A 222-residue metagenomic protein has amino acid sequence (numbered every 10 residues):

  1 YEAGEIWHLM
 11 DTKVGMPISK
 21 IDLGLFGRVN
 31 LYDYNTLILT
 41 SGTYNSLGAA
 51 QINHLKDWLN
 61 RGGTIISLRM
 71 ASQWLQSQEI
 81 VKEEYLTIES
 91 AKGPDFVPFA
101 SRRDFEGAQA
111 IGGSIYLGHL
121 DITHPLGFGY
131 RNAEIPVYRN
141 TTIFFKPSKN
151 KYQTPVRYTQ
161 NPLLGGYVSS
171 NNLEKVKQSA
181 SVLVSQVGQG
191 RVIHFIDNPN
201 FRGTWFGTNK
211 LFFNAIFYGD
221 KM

Functional and structural regions predicted by a protein language model:
Y1, D11-T12, N30-Y32, L59 (+4 more regions): A structural signal for short secondary-structure junctions
Y1, F26-V29, N45-L47, Q73-Q76 (+6 more regions): Flexible loop/turn segments at secondary-structure boundaries
Y1-E83: Helical hinge/lid and interdomain linker segments adjacent to catalytic or ligand-binding clefts that mediate domain
W7, L23-R28, H54-L55, D104-F105 (+4 more regions): Generic recognition of flexible, low-complexity loop/linker segments
T12, M16, K20, P125 (+3 more regions): Extracellular ligand-binding/catalytic regions of CAZymes and related secreted enzymes and adhesion modules
I21, L37-S41, I66-R69, G129 (+3 more regions): Generic beta-strand/beta-sheet core signal
G48-G129: A glycine-rich, often tryptophan-bearing local segment used as a flexible ligand/cofactor-contacting loop or short
R103-N161: Flexible glycine/proline-rich
